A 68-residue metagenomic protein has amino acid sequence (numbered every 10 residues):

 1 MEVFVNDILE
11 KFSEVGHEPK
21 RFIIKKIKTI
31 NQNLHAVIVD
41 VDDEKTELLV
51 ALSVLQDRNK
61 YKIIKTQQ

Functional and structural regions predicted by a protein language model:
M1-V15: Short coil-to-beta transition motif at edge beta-strands of beta-rich domains
D7-K11, I30-N31, Q56: Compositionally biased, intrinsically disordered low-complexity regions
E18-K28: Short beta-strand-centered aromatic/proline hotspots
K28-N31, D42: A generic structural motif
Q32-V37: Short aromatic-glycine-enriched beta-strand elements
V41-Q68: Intrinsically disordered, low-complexity, charged/polar segments
